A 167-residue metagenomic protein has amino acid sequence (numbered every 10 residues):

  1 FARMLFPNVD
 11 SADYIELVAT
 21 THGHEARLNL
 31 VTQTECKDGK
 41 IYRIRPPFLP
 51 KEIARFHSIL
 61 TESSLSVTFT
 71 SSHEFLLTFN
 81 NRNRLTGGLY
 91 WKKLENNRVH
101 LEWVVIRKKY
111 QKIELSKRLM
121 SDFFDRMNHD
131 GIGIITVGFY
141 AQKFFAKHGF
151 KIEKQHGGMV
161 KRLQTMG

Functional and structural regions predicted by a protein language model:
F1-V9: Extreme N-terminal basic, low-complexity initiation segments that serve as generic localization/processing leaders
A2, F139-G158: Conserved active-site alpha-helix within GNAT-family acetyltransferase domains
A2, K112-D125: Conserved acetyl-CoA-binding loop-helix of GNAT-fold acetyltransferases
L17, K151-M166: Conserved catalytic-core motifs of GNAT/GCN5-like acyltransferases
A26-T70, F75-N80, H156: Short amphipathic alpha-helix that is part of the acyltransferase structural core
L65-E74, N80-N81, T86-R98, E102-V105: A conserved beta-strand-loop-helix scaffold within acyl/acetyltransferase catalytic domains
V104-K112: A short, internal acetyl-CoA/4′-phosphopantetheine-binding micro-motif in the GNAT/acyltransferase core
M127-Y140: Conserved GNAT acetyl-CoA-binding A-motif
